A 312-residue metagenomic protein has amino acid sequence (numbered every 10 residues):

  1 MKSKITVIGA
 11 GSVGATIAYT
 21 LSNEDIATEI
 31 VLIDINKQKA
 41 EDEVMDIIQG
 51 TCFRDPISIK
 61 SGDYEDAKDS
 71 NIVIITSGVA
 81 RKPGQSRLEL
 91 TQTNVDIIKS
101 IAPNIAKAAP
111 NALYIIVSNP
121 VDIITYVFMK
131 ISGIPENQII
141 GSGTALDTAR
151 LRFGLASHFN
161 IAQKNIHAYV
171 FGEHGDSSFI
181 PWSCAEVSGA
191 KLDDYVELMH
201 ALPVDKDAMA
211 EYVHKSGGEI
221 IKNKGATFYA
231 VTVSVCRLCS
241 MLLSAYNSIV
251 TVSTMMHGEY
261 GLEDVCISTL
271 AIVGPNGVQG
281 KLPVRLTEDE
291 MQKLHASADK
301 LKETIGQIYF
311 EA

Functional and structural regions predicted by a protein language model:
K2-I5: Extreme N-terminal starter segment of soluble prokaryotic enzymes
A10-G11: Glycine-rich Rossmann-fold phosphate-binding loop(s) that bind the pyrophosphate of adenine dinucleotide cofactors
G14-A15: N-terminal Rossmann-fold NAD(P) dinucleotide-binding loop
N23-E29, G133-P135: Conserved S-adenosyl-L-methionine
E29, I33-N71, Q85, K302-F310: Conserved N-terminal Rossmann-fold NAD(P) cofactor-binding segment
C52-A112: Rossmann-like NAD(P)-binding element
S86-R152: Rossmann-like NAD(P)(H) cofactor-binding subdomain of soluble oxidoreductases
S132-Q138, D147-E288, Q292-A312: C-terminal substrate-binding/catalytic lobe of Rossmann-fold NAD(P)-dependent dehydrogenases
